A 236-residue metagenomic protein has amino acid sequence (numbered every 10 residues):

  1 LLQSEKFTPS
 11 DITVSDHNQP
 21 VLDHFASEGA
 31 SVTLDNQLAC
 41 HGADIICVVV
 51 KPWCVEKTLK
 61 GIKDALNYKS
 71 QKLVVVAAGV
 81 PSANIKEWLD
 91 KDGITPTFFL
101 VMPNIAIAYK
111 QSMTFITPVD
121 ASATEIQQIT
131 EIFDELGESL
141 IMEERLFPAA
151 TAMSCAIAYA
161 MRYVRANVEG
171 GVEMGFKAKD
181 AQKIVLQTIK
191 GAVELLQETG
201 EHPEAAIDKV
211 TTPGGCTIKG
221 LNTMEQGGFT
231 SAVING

Functional and structural regions predicted by a protein language model:
L1-L34, L38-I45, Q111, V172-M174: NAD(P)+-binding Rossmann beta1-loop-alpha1 motif at the extreme N-terminus of oxidoreductases
T8-D11, K69-Q71, P96, K179: Short acidic capping loops at alpha-helix termini that bridge into adjacent secondary structure
I12, L22, A39, V55 (+3 more regions): Small-residue helix-packing motif on alpha-helices
L22-D23, A108-S112, P148-A150, K219: A short acidic, helix-capping loop that chelates divalent metal ions and anchors anionic groups
F25-E28, N36-I116: Rossmann-like NAD(P)(H) cofactor-binding subdomain of soluble oxidoreductases
N84, W88-T97, M113-A150, Y159-G200: Internal alpha-helical scaffold of NAD(P)-dependent oxidoreductase catalytic cores
C155-I157: Selected transmembrane alpha-helices and immediately adjacent juxtamembrane segments of polytopic inner-membrane
L186, K190-G236: NAD(P)-dependent Rossmann-like dehydrogenase/reductase catalytic/cofactor-binding core
